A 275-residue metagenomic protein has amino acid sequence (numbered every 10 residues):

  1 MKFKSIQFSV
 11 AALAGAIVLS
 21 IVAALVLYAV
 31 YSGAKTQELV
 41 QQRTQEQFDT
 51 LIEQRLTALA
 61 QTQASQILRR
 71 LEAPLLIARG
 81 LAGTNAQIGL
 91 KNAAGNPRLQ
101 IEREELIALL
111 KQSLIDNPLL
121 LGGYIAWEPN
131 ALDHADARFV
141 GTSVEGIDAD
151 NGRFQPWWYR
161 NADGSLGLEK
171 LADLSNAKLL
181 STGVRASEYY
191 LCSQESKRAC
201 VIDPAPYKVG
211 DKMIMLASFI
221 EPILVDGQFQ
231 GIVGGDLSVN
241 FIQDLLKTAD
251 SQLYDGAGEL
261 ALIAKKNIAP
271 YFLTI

Functional and structural regions predicted by a protein language model:
M1-F3: Short, Lys/Arg-rich, polar N-terminal cytosolic tail immediately upstream of the first transmembrane signal-anchor
I6-L121, A199, M215: Juxtamembrane extracytoplasmic/periplasmic/luminal helical "stalk" adjacent to the first N-terminal
L68, T182-S187, D236, A264: Amphipathic alpha-helical bundle/coiled-coil segments
R79, Y124, E259-A261: Conserved beta-strand cores of small sensory beta-sandwich domains that regulate signal transduction, primarily PAS/PAC
E105-S113, I232, D236-I275: Solvent-exposed, extracytoplasmic
L114-R198, A205-D211, A269-I275: Extracellular/periplasmic ligand-sensing ectodomains of membrane signal-transduction proteins
K208-M215, S251-G256: Short loop/turn motifs at secondary-structure junctions and domain boundaries
A217-G227: A short, hydrophobic, proline-anchored segment that marks a local hinge/packing element in signaling and regulatory
